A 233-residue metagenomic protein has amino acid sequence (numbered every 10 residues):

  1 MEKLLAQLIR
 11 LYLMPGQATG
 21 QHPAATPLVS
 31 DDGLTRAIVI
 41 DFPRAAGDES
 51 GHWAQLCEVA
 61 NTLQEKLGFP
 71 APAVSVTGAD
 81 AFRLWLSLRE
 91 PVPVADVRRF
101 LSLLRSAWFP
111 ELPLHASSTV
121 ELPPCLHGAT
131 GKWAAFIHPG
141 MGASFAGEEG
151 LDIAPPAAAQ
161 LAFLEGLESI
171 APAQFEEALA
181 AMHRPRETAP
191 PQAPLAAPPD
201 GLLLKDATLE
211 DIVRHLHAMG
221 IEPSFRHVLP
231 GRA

Functional and structural regions predicted by a protein language model:
M1-D80, S87-L103, L203-E210, S224-V228 (+1 more regions): Signature for HUH/AEP ssDNA processing cores
V29-D48, E90-H227: DNA replication initiation modules
A81-R83, H215: Generic detector of isolated residues embedded in canonical secondary-structure elements
R83-L86, K132: Short, solvent-exposed polar/charged micro-motifs at secondary-structure junctions
